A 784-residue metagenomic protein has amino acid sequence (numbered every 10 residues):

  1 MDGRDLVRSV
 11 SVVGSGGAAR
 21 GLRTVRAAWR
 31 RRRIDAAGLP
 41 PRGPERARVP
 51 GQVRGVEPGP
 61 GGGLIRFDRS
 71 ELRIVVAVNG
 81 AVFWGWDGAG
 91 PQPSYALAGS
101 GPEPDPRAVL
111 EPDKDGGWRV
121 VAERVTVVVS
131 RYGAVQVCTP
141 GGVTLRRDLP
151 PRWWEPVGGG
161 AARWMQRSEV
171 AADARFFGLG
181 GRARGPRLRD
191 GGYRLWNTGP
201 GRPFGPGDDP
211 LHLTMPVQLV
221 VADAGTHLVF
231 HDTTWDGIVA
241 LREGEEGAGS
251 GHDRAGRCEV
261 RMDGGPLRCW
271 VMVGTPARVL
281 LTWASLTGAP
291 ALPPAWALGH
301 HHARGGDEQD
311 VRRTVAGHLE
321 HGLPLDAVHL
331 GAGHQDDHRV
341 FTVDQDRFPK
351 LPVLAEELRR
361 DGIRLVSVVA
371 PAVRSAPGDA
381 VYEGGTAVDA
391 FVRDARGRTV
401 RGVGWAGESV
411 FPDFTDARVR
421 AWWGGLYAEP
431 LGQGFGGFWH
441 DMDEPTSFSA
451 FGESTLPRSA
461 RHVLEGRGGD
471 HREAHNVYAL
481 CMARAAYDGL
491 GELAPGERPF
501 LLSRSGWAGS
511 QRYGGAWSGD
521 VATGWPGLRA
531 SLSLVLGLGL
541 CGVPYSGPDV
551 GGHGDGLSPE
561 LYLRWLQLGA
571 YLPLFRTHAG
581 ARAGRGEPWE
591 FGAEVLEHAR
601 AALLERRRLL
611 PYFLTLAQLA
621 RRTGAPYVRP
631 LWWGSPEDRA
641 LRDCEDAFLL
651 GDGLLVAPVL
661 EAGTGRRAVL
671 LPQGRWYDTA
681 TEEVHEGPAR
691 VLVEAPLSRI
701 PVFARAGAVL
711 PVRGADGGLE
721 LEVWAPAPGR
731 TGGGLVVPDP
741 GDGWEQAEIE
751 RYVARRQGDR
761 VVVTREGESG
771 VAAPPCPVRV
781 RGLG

Functional and structural regions predicted by a protein language model:
M1-T287, A291-A297, H301-A303, D307-A316 (+8 more regions): N-terminal accessory segment at the very beginning of proteins
I74, R124, V217, H318 (+8 more regions): Conserved, mostly hydrophobic/aromatic
A89, P324-A599, S635: Aromatic- and carboxylate-enriched substrate-binding clefts and catalytic-loop regions of carbohydrate-active enzymes
Q92-V109, R393, T679-L697, G784: Solvent-exposed beta-strand/loop surfaces of large extracellular or lumenal domains
K114-D115, V121-E123, R131, L211-T214 (+14 more regions): Short, well-ordered loop/turn elements at secondary-structure boundaries
G141, Y487-F500, G506-S518, G527-A530 (+2 more regions): Catalytic core of carbohydrate-active enzymes
R147-D148, P200-M215, V220, A479 (+3 more regions): Internal mixed beta-strand/loop scaffold within catalytic domains of large alpha/beta enzymes
V170, F176, R189-W196, L211-T214 (+6 more regions): Short, hydrophobic/amphipathic alpha-helical packing segments that form internal helix faces or helix-helix interfaces
